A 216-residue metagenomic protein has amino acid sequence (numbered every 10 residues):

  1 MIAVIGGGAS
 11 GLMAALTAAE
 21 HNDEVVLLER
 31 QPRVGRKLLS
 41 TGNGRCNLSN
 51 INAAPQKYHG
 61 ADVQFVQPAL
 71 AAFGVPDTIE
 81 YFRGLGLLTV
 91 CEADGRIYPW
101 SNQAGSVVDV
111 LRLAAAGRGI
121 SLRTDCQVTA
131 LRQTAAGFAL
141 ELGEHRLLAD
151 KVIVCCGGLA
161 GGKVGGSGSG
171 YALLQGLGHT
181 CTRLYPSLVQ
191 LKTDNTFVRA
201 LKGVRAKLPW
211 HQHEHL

Functional and structural regions predicted by a protein language model:
I2-A3, V152: Receiver (REC) domain switch-region micro-motif
A3, A19-N43: Glycine-rich FAD pyrophosphate-binding loop
G11: N-terminal Rossmann-fold NAD(P) dinucleotide-binding loop
E20-H21, Q31-R33, A54, D77-E80 (+3 more regions): Residue-level recognition of phosphate/Mg2+-coordinating polar/acidic sites in nucleotide-handling active sites
D23-V26, T89, V152, C181: Hydrophobic anchor at the start of a short beta-strand that flanks the dinucleotide cofactor-binding loop
N43-C91: Glycine-rich active-site loop/strand segments that organize a redox cofactor
V66-G74, A93-L113, A160-G166, K192-T196: Short beta-strand to alpha-helix junction loop
V110-L216: Predominantly flavin-linked oxidoreductase catalytic cores and closely associated redox partners
